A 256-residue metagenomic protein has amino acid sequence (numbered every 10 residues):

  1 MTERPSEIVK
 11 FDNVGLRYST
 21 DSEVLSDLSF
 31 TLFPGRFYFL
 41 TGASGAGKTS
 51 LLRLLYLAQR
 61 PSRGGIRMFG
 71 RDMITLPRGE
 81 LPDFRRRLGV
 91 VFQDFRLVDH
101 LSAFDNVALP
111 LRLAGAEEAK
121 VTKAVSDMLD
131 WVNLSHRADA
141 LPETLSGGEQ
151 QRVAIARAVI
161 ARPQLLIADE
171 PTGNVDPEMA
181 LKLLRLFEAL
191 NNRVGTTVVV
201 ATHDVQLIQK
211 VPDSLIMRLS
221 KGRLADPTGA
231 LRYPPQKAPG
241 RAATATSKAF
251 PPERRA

Functional and structural regions predicted by a protein language model:
Y56: Helix-to-loop junction immediately C-terminal to a conserved catalytic motif
G64-D72: Conserved ABC transporter NBD signature motif
M73-G89: ABC ATPase NBD coupling module
L101-L109: Short coil-to-helix segment of the ABC ATPase nucleotide-binding domain corresponding to the Q-loop/switch region
L141-L145, E149: Conserved ABC ATPase signature
R162: Conserved catalytic motifs of ABC-family nucleotide-binding domains
L166-D169: Catalytic Walker B motif of ABC-type/P-loop ATPase nucleotide-binding domains
